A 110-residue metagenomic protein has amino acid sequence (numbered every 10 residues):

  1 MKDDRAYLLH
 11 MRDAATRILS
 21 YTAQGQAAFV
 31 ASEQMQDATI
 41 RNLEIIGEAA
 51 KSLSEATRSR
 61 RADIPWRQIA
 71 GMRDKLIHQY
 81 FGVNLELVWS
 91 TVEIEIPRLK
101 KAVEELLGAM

Functional and structural regions predicted by a protein language model:
M1-M110: Solvent-exposed interaction patches of small proteins and small membrane subunits
